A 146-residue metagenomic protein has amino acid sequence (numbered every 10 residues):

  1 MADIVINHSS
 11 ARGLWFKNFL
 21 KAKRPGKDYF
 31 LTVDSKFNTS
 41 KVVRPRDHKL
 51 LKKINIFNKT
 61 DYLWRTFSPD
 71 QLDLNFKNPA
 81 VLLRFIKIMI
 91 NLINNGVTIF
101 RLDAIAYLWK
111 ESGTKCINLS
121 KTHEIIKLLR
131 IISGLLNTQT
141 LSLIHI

Functional and structural regions predicted by a protein language model:
M1-I86, I90, N94, I105-I144: Acidic/aromatic-lined carbohydrate-recognition and catalytic surfaces of CAZymes acting on diverse glycans
G96-T98: Short loop/turn motifs at secondary-structure junctions
F100-L102: Hydrophobic residues within beta-strands of alpha/beta enzymes
